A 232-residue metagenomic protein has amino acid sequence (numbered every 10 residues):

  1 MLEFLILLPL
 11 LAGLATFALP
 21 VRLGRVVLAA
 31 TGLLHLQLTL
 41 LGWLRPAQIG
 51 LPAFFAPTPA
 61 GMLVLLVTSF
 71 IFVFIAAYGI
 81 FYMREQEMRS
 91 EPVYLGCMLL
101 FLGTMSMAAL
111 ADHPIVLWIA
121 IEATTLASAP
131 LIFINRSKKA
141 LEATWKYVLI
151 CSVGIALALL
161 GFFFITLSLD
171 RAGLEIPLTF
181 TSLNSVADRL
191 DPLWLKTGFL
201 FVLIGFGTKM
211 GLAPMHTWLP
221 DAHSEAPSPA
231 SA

Functional and structural regions predicted by a protein language model:
M1-C97, N184: Transmembrane helix-loop-helix hairpins at membrane boundaries of multipass inner-membrane proteins
I6, F55, L110, I119-A120 (+2 more regions): Hydrophobic transmembrane-helix microenvironments that flank and shape a buried ionizable site
G13-L14, G32, T39, S69 (+5 more regions): Small-residue hotspots
A18-L19, L44, F81-Y82, L110-A111 (+2 more regions): Helix-loop junctions at the membrane-solvent interface of multi-pass transporters, primarily the C-terminal
V21-R22, N135-L141, A172-L174, D221-A230: Juxtamembrane helix-boundary/capping and inter-helix hinge elements in multi-pass membrane proteins
L33-H35, P59-A156, A226-P227: Internal transmembrane alpha-helices of multipass membrane proteins
A47-A53, L157-D221: Juxtamembrane/interfacial segments at transmembrane-helix boundaries in multi-pass membrane proteins
Y147-C151, G198-V202, A232: Residue-level signature of transmembrane alpha-helical cores of multipass secondary-active transporters and flippases
